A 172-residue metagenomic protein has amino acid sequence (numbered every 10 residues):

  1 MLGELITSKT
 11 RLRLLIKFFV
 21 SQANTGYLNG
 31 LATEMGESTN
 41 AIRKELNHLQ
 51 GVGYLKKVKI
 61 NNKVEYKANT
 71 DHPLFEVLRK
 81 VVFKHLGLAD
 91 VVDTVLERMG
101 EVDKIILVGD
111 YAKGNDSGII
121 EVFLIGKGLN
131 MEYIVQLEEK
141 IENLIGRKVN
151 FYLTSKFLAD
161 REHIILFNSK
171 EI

Functional and structural regions predicted by a protein language model:
M1-L12, N24-N47, G51-M99, A112-S117 (+1 more regions): Catalytic core of pol beta-like nucleotidyltransferases
I16: A cross-family signal for key residues in well-ordered alpha-helices that form functional helical elements
F19-A23: Short helix-capping/hinge SLiMs at alpha-helix to coil transitions
V102-V108: Short acidic amphipathic segments
I120: Change "...and in nucleic-acid phosphodiester-cleaving endonucleases..." to "...and in nucleic-acid processing enzymes
F123-I125: Short hydrophobic/aromatic beta-strand micro-patches that form the beta-sheet surface supporting nucleotide- or nucleic
